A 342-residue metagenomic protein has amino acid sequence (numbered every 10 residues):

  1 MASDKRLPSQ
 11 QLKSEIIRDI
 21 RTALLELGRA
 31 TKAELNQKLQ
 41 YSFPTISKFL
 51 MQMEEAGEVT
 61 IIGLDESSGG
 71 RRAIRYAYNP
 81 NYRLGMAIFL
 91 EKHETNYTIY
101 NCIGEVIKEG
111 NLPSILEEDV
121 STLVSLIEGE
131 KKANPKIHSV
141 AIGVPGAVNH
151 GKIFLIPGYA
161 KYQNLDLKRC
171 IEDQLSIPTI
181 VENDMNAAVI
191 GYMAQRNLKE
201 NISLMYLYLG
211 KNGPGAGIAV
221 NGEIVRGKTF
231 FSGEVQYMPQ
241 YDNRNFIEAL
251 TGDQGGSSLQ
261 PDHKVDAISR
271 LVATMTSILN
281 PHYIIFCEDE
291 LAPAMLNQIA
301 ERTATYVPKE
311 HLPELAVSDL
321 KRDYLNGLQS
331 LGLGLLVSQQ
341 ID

Functional and structural regions predicted by a protein language model:
M1-I62, S68-R71, R75-N111, E118-G129 (+2 more regions): ATP-binding/phosphotransfer module of carbohydrate and carboxylate kinases, centering on a glycine-rich
G85-F89, S139-A141, L204-Y208, G215: Short glycine-aspartate micro-motif
L90, G143-G146, Y208-L209, C287-E290: Structural motif
C102-I103, N149, V220-N221: Short, ordered coil/turn segments that flank beta-strands lining enzyme active or ligand-binding pockets
V106, I153, I224-V225: Hydrophobic "anchor" residues
L116-E128, K132-Q195, E200-N201, N297-Y306: Glycine-rich phosphate-binding loop and adjoining helix at the ATP-binding site of ATP-dependent phosphoryl-transfer
I180-T276: Glycine/GP-enriched mid-protein hinge/lid loop-to-helix segment characteristic of carbohydrate kinases
